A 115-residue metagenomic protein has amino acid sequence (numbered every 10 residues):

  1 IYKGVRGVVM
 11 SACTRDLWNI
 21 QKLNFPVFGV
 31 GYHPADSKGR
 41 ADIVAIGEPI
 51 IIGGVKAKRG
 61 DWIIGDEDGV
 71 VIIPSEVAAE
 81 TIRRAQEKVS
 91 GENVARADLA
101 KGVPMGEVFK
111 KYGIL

Functional and structural regions predicted by a protein language model:
I1-R59, I73-V103, E107-L115: Feature captures the catalytic cores and cofactor-binding loops of soluble hydro-lyases/lyases that act on carboxylate
W62: Active-site metal-binding loops of divalent metal-dependent hydrolases
G69-V71: Channel- or pocket-lining gating/hinge segments that regulate access to a cavity or pore
